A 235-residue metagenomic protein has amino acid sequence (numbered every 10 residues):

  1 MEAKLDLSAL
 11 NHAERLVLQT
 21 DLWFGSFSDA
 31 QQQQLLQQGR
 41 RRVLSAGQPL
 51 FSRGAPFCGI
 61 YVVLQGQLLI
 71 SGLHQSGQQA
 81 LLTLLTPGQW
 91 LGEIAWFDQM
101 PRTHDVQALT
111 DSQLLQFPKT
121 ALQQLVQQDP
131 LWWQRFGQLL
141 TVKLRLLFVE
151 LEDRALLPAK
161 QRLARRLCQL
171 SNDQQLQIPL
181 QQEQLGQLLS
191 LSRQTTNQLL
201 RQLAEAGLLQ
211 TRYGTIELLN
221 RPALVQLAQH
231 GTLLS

Functional and structural regions predicted by a protein language model:
M1-A46, A95-W96: Cyclic nucleotide-binding regulatory module and flanking cytosolic helices
L36-Q37, A55-F57: Short, small/polar residue-rich loop motifs at catalytic or cofactor-binding pockets
G47, C58-S71, P87-G88: Glycine- and acidic-residue-biased ligand/ion/polar-headgroup-sensing regions
P49-A55: Short phosphate-coordinating micro-motif centered on Lys-Gly-acidic
L81-Q138, R145: Cyclic-nucleotide recognition modules
L147-A159: Short, Lys/Arg-enriched, Trp-marked, Pro/Gly-tolerant hinge/linker segments that flank
L157-R162, L167-S235: Phosphate-/nucleic-acid-contacting segments
